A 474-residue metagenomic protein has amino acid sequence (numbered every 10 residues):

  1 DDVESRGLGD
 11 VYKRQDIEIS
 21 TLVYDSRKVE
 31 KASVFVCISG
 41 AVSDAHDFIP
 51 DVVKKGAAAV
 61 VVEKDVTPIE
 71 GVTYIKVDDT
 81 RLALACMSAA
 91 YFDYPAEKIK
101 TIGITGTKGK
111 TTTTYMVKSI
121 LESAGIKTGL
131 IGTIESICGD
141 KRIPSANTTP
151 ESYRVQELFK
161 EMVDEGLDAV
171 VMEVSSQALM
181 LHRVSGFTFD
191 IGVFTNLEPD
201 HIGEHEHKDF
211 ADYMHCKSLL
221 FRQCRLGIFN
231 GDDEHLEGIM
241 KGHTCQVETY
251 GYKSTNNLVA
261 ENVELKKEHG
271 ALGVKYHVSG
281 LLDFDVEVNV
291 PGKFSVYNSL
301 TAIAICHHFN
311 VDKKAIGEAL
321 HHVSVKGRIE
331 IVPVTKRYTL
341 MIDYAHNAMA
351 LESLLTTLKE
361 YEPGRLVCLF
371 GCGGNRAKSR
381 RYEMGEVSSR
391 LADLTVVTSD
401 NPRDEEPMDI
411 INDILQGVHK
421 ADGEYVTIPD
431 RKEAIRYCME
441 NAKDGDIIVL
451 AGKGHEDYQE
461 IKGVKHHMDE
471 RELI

Functional and structural regions predicted by a protein language model:
D1, R6, D10-K13, V29-V34 (+7 more regions): ATP-dependent carboxylate-amine ligase
D1, R6-C86, A90, R222 (+7 more regions): N-terminal leader/targeting and accessory segments in enzymes
G40-V42, V66, S176-Q177, E198-D200 (+4 more regions): Short glycine-rich anion-binding loops that position phosphate/pyrophosphate groups of nucleotides and phosphorylated
A45-A58, Y74-D79, D190-T195, A211-H215 (+3 more regions): A short, gly/pro- and small-residue-rich
A45-F48, V53, E70-V72, C86 (+10 more regions): Short glycine-/acidic-enriched loop or helix-start segments at secondary-structure transitions that form or flank
A58-K64, I228-G231, L369-F370, L394-N401: Short internal beta-strands
E63-G71, D164-E165, M180, D190-L340 (+2 more regions): Acidic, Mg2+-coordinating active-site environments of NTP-dependent enzymes
L84-G231, H235-Q246, C306, Y361-E362: Phosphate-binding loop of NTP-binding sites
